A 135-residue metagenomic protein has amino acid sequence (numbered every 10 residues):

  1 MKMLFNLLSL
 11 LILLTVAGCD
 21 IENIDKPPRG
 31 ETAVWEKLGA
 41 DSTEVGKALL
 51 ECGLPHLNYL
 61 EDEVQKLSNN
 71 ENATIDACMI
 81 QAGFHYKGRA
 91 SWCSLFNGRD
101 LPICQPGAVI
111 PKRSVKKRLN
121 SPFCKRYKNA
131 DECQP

Functional and structural regions predicted by a protein language model:
M1-K2, D20: N-terminal hydrophobic targeting signals that begin at the initiator methionine
K2-L10: Sec-dependent signal peptide recognition, specifically the positively charged N-region followed immediately by
L11-I12, D76: Exposed boundary/loop context
T15-G18: C-terminal motif of bacterial Sec signal peptides marking the signal peptidase cleavage site
D20-P135: Mitochondrial intermembrane space
